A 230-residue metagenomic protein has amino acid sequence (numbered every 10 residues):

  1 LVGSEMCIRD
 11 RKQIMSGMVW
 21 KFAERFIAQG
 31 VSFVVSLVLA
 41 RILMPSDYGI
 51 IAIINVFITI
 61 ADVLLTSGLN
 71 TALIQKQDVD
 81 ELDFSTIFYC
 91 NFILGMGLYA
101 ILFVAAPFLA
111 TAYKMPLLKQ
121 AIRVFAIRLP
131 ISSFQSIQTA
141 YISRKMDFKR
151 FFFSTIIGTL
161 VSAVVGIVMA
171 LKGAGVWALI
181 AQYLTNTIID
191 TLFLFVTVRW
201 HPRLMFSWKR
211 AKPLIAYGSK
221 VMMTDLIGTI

Functional and structural regions predicted by a protein language model:
S4, I8-D10, I14, K149 (+1 more regions): Interhelical loop/hinge segments that connect adjacent transmembrane helices in multipass membrane
K12-L69, C90, L94-A106, G158-I167 (+2 more regions): Signature of the first transmembrane helix
A40-I54, K76-I87, Y99-A126, M146 (+3 more regions): Membrane-interface helix-capping segments at transmembrane helix termini in multi-pass transporters
N70, I137-R144, F148, V168-K172 (+2 more regions): C-terminal transmembrane helix end/exit motif
S85-L94, Q135-T155, T159, V221: Substrate-agnostic recognition of the 12-TM MFS/MFS-like secondary transporter fold
L129-P130: Short hydrophobic/small-residue motifs within alpha-helical transmembrane segments of multi-pass transporter-like
